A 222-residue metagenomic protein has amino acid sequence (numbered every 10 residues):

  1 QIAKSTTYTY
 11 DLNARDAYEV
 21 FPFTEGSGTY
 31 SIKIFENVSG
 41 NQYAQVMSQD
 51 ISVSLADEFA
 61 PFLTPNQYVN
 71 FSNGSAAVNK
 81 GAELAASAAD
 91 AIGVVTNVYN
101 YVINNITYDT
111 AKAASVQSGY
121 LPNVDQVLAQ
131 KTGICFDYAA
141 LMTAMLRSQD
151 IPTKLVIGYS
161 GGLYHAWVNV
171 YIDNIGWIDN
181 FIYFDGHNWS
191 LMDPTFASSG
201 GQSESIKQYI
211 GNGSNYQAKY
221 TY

Functional and structural regions predicted by a protein language model:
Q1-I92, I178, G213-Y222: N-terminal accessory/pre-domain segments preceding catalytic cores
A3-S5, D125-Q126, Y138-T143: N-terminal start-of-chain detector that recognizes signal peptides and the immediate post-cleavage beginning
Y8-Y10, Y18, Y30, Y43 (+12 more regions): Sequence-level detector for tyrosine residue identity
P65-A129, I178, H187, M192-S198 (+1 more regions): Secondary-structure boundary elements
V94-V98, K131-L146: Active-site nucleophilic cysteine motif
A129-K131, L155: Active-site rim elements
D137-Y222: Hydrophobic/aromatic-rich core segments of domains that either
